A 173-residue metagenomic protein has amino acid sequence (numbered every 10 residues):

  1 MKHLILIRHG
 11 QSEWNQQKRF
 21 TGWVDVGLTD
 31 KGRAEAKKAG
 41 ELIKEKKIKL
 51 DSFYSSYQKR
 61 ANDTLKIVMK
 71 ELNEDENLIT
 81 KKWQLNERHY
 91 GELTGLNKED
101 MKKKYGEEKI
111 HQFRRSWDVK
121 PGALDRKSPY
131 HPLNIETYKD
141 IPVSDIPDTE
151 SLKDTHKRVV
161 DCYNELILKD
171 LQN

Functional and structural regions predicted by a protein language model:
K2-K82, L96-K104, E108, P147-V159: Active-site-proximal alpha-helix that buttresses catalytic centers in soluble enzyme cores
T21, Y90, S144: Generic anion/oxyanion-binding catalytic loop in active/binding sites
S55-Q58, Q84, R115, N173: Short, well-ordered beta-to-alpha junction loops that form the rim of enzyme active sites and present histidine/acidic
L85-Y90, V119: A short acidic, often aromatic-flanked loop/helix-cap motif at beta-alpha or helix-coil junctions that lines enzyme
I110-D154: Short glycine/proline- and acidic residue-enriched helix-loop micro-motifs that form flexible lids or anion-recognition
V160-L166: A Trp-anchored, charged/polar loop motif used as the substrate-binding/catalytic surface of acyl/ester-handling
I167-N173: Short, intrinsically disordered, charge-balanced linker/junction segments flanking boundaries in proteins
